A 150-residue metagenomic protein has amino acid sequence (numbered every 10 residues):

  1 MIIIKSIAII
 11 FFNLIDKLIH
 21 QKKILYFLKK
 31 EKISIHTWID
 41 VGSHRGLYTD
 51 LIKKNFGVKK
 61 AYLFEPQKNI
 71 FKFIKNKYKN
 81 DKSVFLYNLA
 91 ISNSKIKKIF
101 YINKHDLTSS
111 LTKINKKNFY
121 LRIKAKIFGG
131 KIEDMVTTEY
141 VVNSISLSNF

Functional and structural regions predicted by a protein language model:
M1-F150: Phosphate/nucleotide-binding beta-alpha loop and adjacent structural elements of enzyme active sites
